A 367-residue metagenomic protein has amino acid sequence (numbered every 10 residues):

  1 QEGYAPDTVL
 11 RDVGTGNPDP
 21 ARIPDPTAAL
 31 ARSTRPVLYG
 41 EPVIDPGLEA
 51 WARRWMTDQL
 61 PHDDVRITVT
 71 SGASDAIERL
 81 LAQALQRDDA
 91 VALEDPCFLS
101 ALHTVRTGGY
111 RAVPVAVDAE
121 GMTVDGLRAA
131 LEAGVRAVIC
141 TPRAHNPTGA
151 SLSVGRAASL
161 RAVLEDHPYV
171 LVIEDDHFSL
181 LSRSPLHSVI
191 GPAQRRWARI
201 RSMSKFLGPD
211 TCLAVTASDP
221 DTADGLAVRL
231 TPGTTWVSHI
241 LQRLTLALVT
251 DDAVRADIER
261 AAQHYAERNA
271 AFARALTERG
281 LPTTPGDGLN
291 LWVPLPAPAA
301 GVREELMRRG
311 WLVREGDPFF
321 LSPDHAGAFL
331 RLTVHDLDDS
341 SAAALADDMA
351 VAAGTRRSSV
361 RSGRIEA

Functional and structural regions predicted by a protein language model:
Q1-G47, R308: N-terminal "arm"/small-domain region of PLP-dependent enzymes with the aminotransferase-like
P36-H167, L180-A198, T355-E366: Conserved core of the PLP fold type I
A90, R111, L171, P282 (+1 more regions): Residue-level detector of anion-binding/catalytic polar loops
L93, E174-D175: Hydrophobic residues in beta-strands of the RecA-like P-loop NTPase core, especially within AAA+ ATPase
A198-A262: Conserved core segment of the aminotransferase class I/II
A217, W292-P296, T333-H335: Short hydrophobic/aromatic beta-strand micro-patches that form the beta-sheet surface supporting nucleotide- or nucleic
A262-A273, L281-P294: Conserved glycine-rich beta-strand-loop-beta hairpin in the small C-terminal domain of fold type I
R308, P323-A367: PLP-dependent enzyme catalytic core of the Aspartate aminotransferase-like
